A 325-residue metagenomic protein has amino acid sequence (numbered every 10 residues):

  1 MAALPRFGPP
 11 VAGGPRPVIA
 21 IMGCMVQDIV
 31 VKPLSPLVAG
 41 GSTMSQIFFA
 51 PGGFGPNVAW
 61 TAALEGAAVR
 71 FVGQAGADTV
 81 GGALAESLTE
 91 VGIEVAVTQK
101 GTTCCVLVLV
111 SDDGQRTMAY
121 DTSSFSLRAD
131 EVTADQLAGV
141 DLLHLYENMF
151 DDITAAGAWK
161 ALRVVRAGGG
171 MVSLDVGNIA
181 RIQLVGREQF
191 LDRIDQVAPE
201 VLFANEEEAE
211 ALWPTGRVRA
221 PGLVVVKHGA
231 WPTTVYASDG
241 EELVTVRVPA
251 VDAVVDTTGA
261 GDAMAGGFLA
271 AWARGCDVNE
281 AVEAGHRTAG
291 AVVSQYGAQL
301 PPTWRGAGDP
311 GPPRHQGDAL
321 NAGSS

Functional and structural regions predicted by a protein language model:
M1-A20, T43, P214-S325: Conserved phosphate-binding/catalytic region of the ribokinase-like
M1-V72, G82-A83, G170, A253-V254 (+1 more regions): Glycine-rich phosphate/adenosyl-contacting loop at the front of the ribokinase-like
A39-M44, F49, L64-E147, D309-G323: Conserved N-terminal subdomain of the carbohydrate kinase-like
A62, N205, G261: Short, conserved phosphate/pyrophosphate- and ester-handling motifs at nucleotide-, phospho-/glycolipid
V69, V95, V172-S173, V224: Hydrophobic beta-strand scaffold residues
V80-A83, V106, A211-L212, P232-T234 (+1 more regions): Phosphate- and divalent-cation-binding pockets in alpha/beta enzyme and binding domains that engage nucleotide-derived
L142-R219, L223, A230-T233: Conserved beta-alpha-beta core of the PfkB/ribokinase-like small-molecule kinase fold
